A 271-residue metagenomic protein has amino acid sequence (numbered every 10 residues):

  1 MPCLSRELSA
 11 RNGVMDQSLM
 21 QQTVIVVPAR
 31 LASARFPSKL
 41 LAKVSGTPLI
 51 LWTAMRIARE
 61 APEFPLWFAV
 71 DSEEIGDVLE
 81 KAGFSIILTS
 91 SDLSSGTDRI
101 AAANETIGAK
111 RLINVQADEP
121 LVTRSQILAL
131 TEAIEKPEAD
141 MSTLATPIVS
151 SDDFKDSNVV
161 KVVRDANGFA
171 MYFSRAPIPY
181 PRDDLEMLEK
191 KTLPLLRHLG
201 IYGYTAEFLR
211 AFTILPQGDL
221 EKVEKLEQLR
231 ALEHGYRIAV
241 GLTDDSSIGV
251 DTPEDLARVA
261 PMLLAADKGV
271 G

Functional and structural regions predicted by a protein language model:
L19-V70: N-terminal glycine-rich phosphate-binding loop and ensuing alpha1 helix
I25, L66-F68, L112, S142 (+2 more regions): Hydrophobic/aromatic residues located in beta-strands of well-ordered beta-sheets within soluble catalytic
E63, A109, E138-D140, Y236: Short, high-confidence coil segments that cap the C-terminus of an alpha-helix and link into the following beta-strand
W67, E73-E132: Short phosphate-binding loop-to-helix
V70-D71, V122, Y204, D251: A conserved hydrophobic position in a structured secondary element of the catalytic/binding core that shapes
T123-L215: Conserved core of the sugar-phosphate nucleotidyltransferase
E189-G271: Conserved alpha/beta core of the MobA/IspD/sugar-nucleotide pyrophosphorylase nucleotidyltransferase superfamily
